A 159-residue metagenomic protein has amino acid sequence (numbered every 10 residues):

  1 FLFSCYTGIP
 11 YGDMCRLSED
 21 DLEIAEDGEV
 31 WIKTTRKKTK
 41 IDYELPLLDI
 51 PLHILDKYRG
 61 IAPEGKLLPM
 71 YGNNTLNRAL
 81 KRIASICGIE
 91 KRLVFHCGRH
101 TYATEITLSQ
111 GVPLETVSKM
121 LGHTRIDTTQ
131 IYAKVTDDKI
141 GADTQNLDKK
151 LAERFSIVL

Functional and structural regions predicted by a protein language model:
L2, Y6, G12-D13, R82 (+2 more regions): C-terminal catalytic core of tyrosine-transesterase DNA break-rejoin enzymes
T7, R16-I54: Conserved tyrosine-mediated DNA breakage-rejoining catalytic core shared by Y-recombinases
D21-D27, E90-K91, G111-I131, D138 (+1 more regions): Short, polar N-cap/turn motifs at the start of nucleic acid-interacting alpha helices
D27-V30, T75, E105, T116: Catalytic cores of nucleotide-enabled group-transfer and carboxylate-activating enzymes in metabolic and assembly-line
R36-K40, L52, N73, L121-N146: Catalytic-site neighborhood detector that most strongly recognizes the C-terminal catalytic loop/helix of tyrosine
K37-D56, A62-R82: C-terminal catalytic core of Y-nucleophile DNA break-rejoin enzymes
M70, L147-L159: C-terminal secondary-structure termini that scaffold catalytic or DNA-interacting sites
Y71-N74, E90-Q110: Short basic/aromatic active-site micro-motif
